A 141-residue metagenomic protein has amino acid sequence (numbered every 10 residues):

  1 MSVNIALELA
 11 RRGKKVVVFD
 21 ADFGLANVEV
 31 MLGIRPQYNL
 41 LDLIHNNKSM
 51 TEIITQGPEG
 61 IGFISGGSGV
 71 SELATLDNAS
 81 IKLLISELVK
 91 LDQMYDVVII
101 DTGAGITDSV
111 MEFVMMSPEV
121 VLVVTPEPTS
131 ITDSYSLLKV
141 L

Functional and structural regions predicted by a protein language model:
M1-D22: Walker A/P-loop phosphate-binding motif and the immediately C-terminal alpha-helix
S2, D77-S80, S130, S134: Short, conserved glycine- and acidic-residue-centered signature motifs in active-site or ligand-binding loops
K14, Y95-D96: Short, high-confidence coil segments that cap the C-terminus of an alpha-helix and link into the following beta-strand
V18-Q93: P-loop/Walker-type NTP enzyme "switch/lid" segment
V97, T102-L141: Conserved catalytic-core segment of NTP-binding enzymes
